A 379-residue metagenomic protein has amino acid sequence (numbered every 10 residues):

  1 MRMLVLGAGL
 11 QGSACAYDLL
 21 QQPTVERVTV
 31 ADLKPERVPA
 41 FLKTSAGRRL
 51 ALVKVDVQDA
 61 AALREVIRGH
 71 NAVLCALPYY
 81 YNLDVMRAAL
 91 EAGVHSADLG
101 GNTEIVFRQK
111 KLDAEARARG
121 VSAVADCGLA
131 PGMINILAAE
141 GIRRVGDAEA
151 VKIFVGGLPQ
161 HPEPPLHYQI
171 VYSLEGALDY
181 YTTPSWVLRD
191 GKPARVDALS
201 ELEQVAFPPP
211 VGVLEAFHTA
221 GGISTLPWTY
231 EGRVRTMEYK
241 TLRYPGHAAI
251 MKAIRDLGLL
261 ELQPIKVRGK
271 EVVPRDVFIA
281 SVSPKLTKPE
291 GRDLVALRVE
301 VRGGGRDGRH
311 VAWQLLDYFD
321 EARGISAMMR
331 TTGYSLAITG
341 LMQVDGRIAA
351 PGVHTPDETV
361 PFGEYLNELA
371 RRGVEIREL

Functional and structural regions predicted by a protein language model:
M3-A8: Conserved N-terminal Rossmann-fold NAD(P)-binding element of oxidoreductases
Q11: Hydrophobic/small residue at the entry helix of a nucleotide-binding pocket
L19: Aromatic pocket-lining residues of Rossmann-like dinucleotide-binding sites
R27-T29: Short beta-strand element of Class I
L33-R37, T103: Helix N-cap at the beta1-alpha1 junction of Rossmann-like dinucleotide-binding domains, i.e., the first residues
K54-A72, Y81: Conserved Rossmann-fold cofactor-binding substructure of NAD(P)-dependent oxidoreductases
G100-A123: Rossmann-fold NAD(P)-binding glycine/threonine-rich loop
R144-L379: C-terminal catalytic/substrate-binding lobe primarily of soluble NAD(P)-dependent oxidoreductases
